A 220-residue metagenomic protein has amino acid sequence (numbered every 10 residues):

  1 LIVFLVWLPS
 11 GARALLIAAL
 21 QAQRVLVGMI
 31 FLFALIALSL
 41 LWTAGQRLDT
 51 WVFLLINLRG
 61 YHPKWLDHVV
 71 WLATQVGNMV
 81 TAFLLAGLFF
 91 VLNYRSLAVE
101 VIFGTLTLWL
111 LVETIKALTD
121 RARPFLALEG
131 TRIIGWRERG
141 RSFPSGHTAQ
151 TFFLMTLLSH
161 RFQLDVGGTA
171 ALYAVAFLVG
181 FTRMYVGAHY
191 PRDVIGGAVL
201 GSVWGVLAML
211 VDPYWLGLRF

Functional and structural regions predicted by a protein language model:
F4-A14, L88-Y94, R161, L210-D212: Structural signal for the C-terminal ends of transmembrane alpha-helices and the immediately following loop
F4-T81, K116-E138: N-terminal transmembrane-helix/juxtamembrane module of multi-pass inner/ER membrane proteins
L26, V70, S96-G104, G167-A171 (+1 more regions): Alpha-helical transmembrane segments of integral membrane proteins
L32, L85-L111: Interfacial segments of alpha-helical transmembrane regions
S39-L40, T105-K116, V175-V179, R183: Alpha-helical transmembrane segments of multi-pass membrane proteins
F53, N57, F90, V112-D120 (+2 more regions): Membrane-water interface at transmembrane helix exits
I102-T114, V199-L207: Hydrophobic, lipid-facing residues on alpha-helical transmembrane segments of integral membrane proteins
L128-F220: Membrane-embedded catalytic cores of phosphoryl/pyrophosphoryl-handling enzymes
